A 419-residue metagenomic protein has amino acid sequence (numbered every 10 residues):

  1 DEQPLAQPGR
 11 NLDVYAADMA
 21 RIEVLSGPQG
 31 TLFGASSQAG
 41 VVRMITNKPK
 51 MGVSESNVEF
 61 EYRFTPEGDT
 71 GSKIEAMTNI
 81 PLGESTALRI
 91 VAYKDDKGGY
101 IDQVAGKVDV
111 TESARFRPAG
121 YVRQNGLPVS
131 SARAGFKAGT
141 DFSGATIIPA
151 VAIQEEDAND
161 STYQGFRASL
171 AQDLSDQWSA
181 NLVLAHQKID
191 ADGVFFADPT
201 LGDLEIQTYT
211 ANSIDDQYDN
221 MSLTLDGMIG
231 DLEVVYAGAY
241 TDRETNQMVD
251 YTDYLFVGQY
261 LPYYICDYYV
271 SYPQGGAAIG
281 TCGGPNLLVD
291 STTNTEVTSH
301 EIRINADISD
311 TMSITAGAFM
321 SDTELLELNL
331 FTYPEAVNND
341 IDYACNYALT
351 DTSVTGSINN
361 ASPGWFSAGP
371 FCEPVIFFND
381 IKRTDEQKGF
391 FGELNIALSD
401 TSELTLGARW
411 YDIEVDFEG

Functional and structural regions predicted by a protein language model:
D1, V24, S37-F60, S72-M77: N-terminal periplasmic accessory domains that precede and gate Gram-negative outer-membrane beta-barrel machines
E2-P28, A76, P118: Short acidic/polar hinge/loop motifs at secondary-structure boundaries that mediate gating or recognition
L5-V14, Q29-S36, M44-G52, G68 (+1 more regions): N-terminal plug
G30, T46, Y62-P66, T78 (+7 more regions): Outer-membrane beta-barrel proteins
P66-A191, D219, T295-S299, I308-S321 (+3 more regions): Transmembrane beta-barrel wall of Gram-negative outer-membrane proteins
I101-E156, D192-Y209, D250-D290, L330-D380 (+1 more regions): Solvent-exposed loop segments that connect transmembrane elements
V183-A185, Y218-T245, G284-G419: Face-selective signature of the C-terminal outer-membrane beta-barrel domain
